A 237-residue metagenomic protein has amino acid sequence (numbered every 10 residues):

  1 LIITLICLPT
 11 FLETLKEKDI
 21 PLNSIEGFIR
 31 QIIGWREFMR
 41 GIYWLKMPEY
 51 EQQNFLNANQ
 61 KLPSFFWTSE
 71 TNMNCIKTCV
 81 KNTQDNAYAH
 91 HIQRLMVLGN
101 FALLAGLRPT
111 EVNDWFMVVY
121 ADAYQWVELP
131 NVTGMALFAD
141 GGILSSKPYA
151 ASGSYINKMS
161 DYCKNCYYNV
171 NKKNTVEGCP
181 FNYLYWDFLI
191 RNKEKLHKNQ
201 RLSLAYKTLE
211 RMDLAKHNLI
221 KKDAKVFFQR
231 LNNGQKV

Functional and structural regions predicted by a protein language model:
I3-V237: C-terminal catalytic domain of photolyase/cryptochrome flavoproteins, centering on the FAD-binding pocket
